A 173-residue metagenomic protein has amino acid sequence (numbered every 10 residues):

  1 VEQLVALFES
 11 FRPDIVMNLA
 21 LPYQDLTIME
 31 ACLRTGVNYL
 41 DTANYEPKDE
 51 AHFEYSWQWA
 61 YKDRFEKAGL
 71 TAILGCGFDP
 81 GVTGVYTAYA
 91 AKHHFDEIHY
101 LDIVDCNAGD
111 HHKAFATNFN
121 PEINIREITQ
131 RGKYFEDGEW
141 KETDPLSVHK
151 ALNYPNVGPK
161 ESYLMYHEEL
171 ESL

Functional and structural regions predicted by a protein language model:
V1-P13, A20, Q24: Conserved Rossmann-fold cofactor-binding substructure of NAD(P)-dependent oxidoreductases
D14, N38, T71: Residue-level detector of anion-binding/catalytic polar loops
V16-N18, D41: Redox-cofactor binding/interface segments in oxidoreductases and associated redox assembly factors
T42-T71: Rossmann-fold NAD(P)-binding glycine/threonine-rich loop
Y61-A108: Adenosine-phosphate binding glycine-rich loop
K92-L173: Active-site-lining helix/loop region of Rossmann-like oxidoreductase modules
